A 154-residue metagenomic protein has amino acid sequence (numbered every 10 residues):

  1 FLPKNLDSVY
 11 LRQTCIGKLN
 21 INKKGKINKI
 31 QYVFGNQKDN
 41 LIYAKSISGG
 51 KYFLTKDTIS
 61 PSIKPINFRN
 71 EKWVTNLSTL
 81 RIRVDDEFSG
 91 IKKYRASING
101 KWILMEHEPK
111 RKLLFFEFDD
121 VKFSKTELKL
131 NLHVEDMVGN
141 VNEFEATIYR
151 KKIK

Functional and structural regions predicted by a protein language model:
P3-R83, F88-K93, W102, E108 (+1 more regions): Proteolytic cleavage junctions
D85-K154: Long, low-complexity serine/threonine/glycine- and acidic-rich segments characteristic of extracellular
